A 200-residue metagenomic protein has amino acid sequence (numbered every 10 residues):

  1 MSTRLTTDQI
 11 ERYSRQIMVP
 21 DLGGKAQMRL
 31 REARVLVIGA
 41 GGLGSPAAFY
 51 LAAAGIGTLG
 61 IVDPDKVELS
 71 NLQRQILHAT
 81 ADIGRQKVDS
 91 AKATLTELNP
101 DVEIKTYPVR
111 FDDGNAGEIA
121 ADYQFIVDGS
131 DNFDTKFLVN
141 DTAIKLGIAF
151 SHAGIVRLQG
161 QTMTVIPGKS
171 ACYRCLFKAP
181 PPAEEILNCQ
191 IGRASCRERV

Functional and structural regions predicted by a protein language model:
M1-R199: Adenine nucleotide-associated cytosolic modules
